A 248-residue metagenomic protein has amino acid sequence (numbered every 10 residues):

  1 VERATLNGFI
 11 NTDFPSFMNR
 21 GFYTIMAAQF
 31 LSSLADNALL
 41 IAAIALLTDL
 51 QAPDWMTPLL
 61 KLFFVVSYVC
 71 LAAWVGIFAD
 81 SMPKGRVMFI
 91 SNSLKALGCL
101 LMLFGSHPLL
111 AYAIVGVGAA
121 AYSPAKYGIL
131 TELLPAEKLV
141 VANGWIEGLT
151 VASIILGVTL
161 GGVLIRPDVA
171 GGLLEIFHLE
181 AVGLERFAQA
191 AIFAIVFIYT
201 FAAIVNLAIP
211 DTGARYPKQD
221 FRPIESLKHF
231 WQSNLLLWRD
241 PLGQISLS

Functional and structural regions predicted by a protein language model:
A4-F22, I209-L247: Juxtamembrane intracellular "pre-TM" segments in multi-pass secondary transporters
G21-L40, L60-A79, P83-K95, A111-R166 (+4 more regions): Substrate-agnostic recognition of the 12-TM MFS/MFS-like secondary transporter fold
I41, L100-F104, P167, T200-D211: Membrane-embedded alpha-helical segments of multi-pass transporters/permeases
A42-L50, M102-F104, L156-I195: Transmembrane alpha-helix termini and helix-breaking/packing motifs in multi-pass membrane transporters
A52-P53, P83-K84, P135, V169 (+1 more regions): A helix-boundary/kink motif common to multi-pass secondary transporters, especially Major Facilitator Superfamily
P53-K61: Juxtamembrane helix-start elements in MFS-like secondary transporters
S93-H107: C-terminal ends and interior cores of transmembrane alpha-helices in multi-pass membrane transporters/permeases
G128, E132, E185-A188, I192-R222: Helix-loop junctions on the cytosolic side of multi-pass membrane transporters, especially the intracellular loop
